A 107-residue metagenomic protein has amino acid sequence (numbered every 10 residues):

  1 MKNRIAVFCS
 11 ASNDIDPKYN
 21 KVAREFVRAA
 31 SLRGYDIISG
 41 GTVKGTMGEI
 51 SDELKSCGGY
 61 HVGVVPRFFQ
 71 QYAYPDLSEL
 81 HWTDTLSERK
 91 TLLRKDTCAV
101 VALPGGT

Functional and structural regions predicted by a protein language model:
M1-H61: Glycine-rich beta-alpha loop segments
G41-T107: Acidic/glycine-enriched connector segments
